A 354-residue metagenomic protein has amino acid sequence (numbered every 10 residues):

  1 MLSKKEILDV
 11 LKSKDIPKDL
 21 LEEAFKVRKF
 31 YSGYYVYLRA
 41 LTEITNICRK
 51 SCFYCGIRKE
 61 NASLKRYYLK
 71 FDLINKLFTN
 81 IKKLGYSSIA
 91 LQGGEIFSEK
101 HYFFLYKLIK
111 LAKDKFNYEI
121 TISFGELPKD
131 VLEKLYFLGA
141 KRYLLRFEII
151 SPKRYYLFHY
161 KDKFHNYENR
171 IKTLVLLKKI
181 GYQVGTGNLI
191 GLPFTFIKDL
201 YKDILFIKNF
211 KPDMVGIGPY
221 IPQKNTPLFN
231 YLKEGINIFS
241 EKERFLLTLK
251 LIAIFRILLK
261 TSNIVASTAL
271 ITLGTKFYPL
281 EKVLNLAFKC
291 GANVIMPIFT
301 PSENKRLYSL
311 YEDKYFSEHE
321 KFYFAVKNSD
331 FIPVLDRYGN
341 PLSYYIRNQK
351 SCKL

Functional and structural regions predicted by a protein language model:
M1-D15, K76, K82, K208-L354: Auxiliary Fe-S-binding modules of radical SAM enzymes
L21-N61, R66-A90, K141: N-terminal pre-triad scaffold of radical SAM enzymes
A24, C52, L145, L177 (+3 more regions): Conserved, mostly hydrophobic/aromatic
A40, I74, F78, L105-K110 (+7 more regions): Generic structural signal for well-ordered alpha-helices, preferentially at hydrophobic/aromatic core positions
T42-I44, E95-F97, F124-P128, I149-S151 (+4 more regions): Active-site-proximal loop/turn and secondary-structure-junction residues that shape catalytic pockets, frequently
K59-I74, I81-L105, I109, K113-L174 (+2 more regions): Core AdoMet radical
L108-A112, L177, F255, L259: Hydrophobic positions in alpha-helices of CheY-like receiver
P128-L135, P193-I207, T272-K289: Catalytic cores of alpha/beta
